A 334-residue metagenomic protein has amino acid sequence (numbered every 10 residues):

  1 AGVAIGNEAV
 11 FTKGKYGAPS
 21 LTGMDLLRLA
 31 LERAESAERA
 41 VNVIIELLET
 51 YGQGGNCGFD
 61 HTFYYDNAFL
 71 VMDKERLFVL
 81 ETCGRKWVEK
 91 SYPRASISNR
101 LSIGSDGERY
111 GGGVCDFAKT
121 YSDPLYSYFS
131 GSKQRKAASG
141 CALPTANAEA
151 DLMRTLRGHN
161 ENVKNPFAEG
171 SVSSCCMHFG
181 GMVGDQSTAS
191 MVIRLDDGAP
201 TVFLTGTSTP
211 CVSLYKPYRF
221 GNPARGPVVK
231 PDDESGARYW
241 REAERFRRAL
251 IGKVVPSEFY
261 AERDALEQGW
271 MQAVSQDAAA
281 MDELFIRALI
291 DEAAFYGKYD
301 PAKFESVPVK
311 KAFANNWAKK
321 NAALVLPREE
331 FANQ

Functional and structural regions predicted by a protein language model:
A1-V41, F78-L143: N-terminal accessory/precursor segments of enzymes
V3, V10, I45, E49 (+2 more regions): Residue-level marker of positions within ordered structural domains that often coincide with functionally constrained
A4-N7, L70, V192: Structural recognition of the beta-strand scaffold that forms the well-ordered cores of secreted hydrolase catalytic
V10, L47-T50, G58-F59, A168-V172 (+1 more regions): A short linear-motif detector with a strong N-terminal bias
K15, L47-T50, D60-Y64, S91 (+3 more regions): Solvent-exposed, non-transmembrane amphipathic alpha-helical segments
S20-F59, F63, L125, R154-V163: Proteins synthesized as precursors that undergo proteolytic processing into mature forms
L47-Q53, A68, M72, R76 (+1 more regions): Long, acidic/polar, low-complexity amphipathic helices and coiled-coil-like
Y64-D66, K74-L77, N99-Q334: C-terminus-biased signal that marks the final domain/tail of proteins
